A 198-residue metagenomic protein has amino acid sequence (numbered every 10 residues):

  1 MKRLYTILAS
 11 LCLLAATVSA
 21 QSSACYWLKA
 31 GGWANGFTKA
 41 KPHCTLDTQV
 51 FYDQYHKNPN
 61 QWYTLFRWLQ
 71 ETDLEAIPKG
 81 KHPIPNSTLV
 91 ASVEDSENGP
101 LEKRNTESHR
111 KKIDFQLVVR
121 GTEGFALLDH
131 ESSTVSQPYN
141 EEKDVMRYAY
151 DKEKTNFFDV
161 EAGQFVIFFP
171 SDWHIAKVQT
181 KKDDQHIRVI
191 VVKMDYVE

Functional and structural regions predicted by a protein language model:
M1-C25: Bacterial Sec-dependent N-terminal signal peptides
Y26-V93, K103: A short, N-terminal "cap"/entry segment at the start of jelly-roll beta-barrel domains of the cupin/DSBH fold
A76-Q137: Mid-length scaffold segments of soluble, non-membrane domains
D95, D129, P170, K193-Y196: Short, structured patches in soluble enzyme cores that scaffold and shape functional sites
E123-V160: A short beta-strand-loop-beta hairpin characteristic of the jelly-roll/cupin
D159-K177: Conserved metal-binding segment of the jelly-roll/cupin
F165-I167, D184-E198: A short hydrophobic beta-strand segment most commonly corresponding to one strand of the jelly-roll/cupin
V178-D183: Short proline/glycine-enriched turn/loop segments at secondary-structure junctions
